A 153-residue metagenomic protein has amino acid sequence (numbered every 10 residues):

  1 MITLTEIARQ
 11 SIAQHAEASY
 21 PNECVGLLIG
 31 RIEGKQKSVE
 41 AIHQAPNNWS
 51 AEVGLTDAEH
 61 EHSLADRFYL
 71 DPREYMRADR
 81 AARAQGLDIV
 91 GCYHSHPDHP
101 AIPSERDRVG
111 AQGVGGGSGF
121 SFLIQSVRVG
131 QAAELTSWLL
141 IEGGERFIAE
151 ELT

Functional and structural regions predicted by a protein language model:
M1-I89, P100-T153: Conserved beta-strand-loop surface patch within small alpha/beta domains used for substrate/adaptor or ligand engagement
Y93-D98: Histidine-centered divalent metal-coordination motifs
